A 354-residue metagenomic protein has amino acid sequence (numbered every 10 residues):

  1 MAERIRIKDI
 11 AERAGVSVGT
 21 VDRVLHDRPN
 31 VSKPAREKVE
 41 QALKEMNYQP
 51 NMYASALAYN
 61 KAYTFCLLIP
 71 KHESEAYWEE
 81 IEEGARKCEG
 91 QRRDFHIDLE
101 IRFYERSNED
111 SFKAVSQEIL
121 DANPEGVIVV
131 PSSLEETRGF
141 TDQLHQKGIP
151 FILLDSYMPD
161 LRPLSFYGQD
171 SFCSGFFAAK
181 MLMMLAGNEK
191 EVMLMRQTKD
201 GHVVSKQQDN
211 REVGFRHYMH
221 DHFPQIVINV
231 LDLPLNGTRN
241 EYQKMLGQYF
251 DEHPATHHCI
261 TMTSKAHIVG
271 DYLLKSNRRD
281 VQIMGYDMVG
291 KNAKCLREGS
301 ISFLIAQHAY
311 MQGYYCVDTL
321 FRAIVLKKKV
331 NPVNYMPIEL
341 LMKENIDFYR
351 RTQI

Functional and structural regions predicted by a protein language model:
M1-N60: N-terminal helix-turn-helix DNA-binding module of bacterial transcription factors
A42, M46, H202-V203, M219 (+1 more regions): Hinge/cleft segment of the Venus flytrap/periplasmic-binding protein
N51-K113: Amphipathic helical "hinge" segments at domain boundaries
P70-E79, E100-S111, G168-S174, R196-G214 (+4 more regions): Hinge/beta->alpha junction and helix N-cap segments in small-molecule ligand-binding domains
G126, G148-I152, S165, E191 (+1 more regions): Proline-centered loop/turn at the N-terminus of a beta-strand
V127-H145, N229-K291: Hydrophobic alpha-helical
E136-C173, V289-R297: Flexible loop/hinge segments that line or gate small-molecule binding clefts
F166-M193, Y242, H308-V325: Hydrophobic alpha-helical segments within soluble ligand-binding/sensing domains
